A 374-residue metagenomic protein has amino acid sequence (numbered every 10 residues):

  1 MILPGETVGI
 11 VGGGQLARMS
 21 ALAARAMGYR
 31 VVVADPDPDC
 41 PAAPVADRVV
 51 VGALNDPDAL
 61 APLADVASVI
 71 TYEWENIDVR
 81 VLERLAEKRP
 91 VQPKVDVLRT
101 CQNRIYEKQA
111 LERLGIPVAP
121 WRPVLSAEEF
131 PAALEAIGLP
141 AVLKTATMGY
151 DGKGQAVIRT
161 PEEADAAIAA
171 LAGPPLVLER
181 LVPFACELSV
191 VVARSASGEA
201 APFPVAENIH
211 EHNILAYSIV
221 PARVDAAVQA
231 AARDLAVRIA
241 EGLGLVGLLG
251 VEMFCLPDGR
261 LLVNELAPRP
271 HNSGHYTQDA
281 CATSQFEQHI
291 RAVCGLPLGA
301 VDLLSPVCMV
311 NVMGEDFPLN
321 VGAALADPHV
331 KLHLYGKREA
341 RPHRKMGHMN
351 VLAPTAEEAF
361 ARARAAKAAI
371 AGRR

Functional and structural regions predicted by a protein language model:
M1-Q109, R113, E128: ATP-binding N-terminal substructure of ATP-dependent carboxylate-amine bond-forming enzymes
T100-S189, A193-H212, A216-G242, A363 (+1 more regions): Active-site nucleotide/adenylate-binding loops and adjacent lid/helix of ATP-dependent enzymes
V192-A196, M253-P257, G336: Short, low-complexity Ser/Thr-rich regulatory SLiMs
A201, L249, L261-E265: Protein kinase-like catalytic core scaffold
N213-R223, E265-Q278: Short, flexible active-site loops
A230-V251, P257, A267-E315: Active-site "cap" helix and flanking loop/linker of ATP-utilizing ligase/carboxylase catalytic domains
R291-R374: Peripheral (often C-terminal) accessory segments that flank ATP-dependent C-N-forming ligase machineries
